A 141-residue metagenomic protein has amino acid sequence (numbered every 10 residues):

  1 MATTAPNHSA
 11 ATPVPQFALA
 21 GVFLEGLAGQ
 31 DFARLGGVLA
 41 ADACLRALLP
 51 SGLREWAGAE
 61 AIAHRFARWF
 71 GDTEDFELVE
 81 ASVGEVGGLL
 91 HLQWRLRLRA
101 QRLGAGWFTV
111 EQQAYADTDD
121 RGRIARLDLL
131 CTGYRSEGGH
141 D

Functional and structural regions predicted by a protein language model:
M1-G37, A41: Short, low-complexity N-terminal intrinsically disordered segments enriched in polar/charged residues
A2-A11, A63, A67-D141: A beta-strand edge to alpha-helix "cap/lid" segment located at domain peripheries
F17, G21, E60-A63, A67: Generic alpha-helical structural signal
F23, R34-G36, A43, G58 (+4 more regions): Hydrophobic pocket/interface hotspot
L27, C44-L45, W107-F108: Short hydrophobic/aromatic segments of transmembrane alpha-helices and their interfaces
A33, L45, D75-F76: A general structural signal for well-ordered secondary-structure junctions
C44-W56, R68: A short gly/proline-enriched turn/hairpin at secondary-structure junctions
